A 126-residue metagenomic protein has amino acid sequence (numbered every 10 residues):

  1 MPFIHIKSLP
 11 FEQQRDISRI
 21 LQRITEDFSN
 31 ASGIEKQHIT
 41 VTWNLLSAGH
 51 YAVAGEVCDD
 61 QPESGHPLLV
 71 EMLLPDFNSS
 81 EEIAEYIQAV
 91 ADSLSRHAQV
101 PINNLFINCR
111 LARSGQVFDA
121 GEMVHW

Functional and structural regions predicted by a protein language model:
M1-W126: Interaction-mediating elements
